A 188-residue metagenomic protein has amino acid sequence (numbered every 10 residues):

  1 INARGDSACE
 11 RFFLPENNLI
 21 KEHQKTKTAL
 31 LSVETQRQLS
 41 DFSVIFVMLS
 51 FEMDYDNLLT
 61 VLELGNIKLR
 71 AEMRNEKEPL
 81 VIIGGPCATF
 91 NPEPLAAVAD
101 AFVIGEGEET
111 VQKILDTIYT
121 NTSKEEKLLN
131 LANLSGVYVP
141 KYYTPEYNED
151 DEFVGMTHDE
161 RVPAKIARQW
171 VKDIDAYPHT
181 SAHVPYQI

Functional and structural regions predicted by a protein language model:
I1-R4: A short, flexible N-terminal coil/short beta segment enriched in small residues
D6-N18: A short beta-strand-loop structural module common to alpha/beta enzyme folds
P15-E160: Glycine-rich beta-alpha loop elements in corrinoid/cobalamin-binding modules across cobalamin-dependent enzymes
D151-I188: N-terminal [4Fe-4S]-dependent radical SAM core
